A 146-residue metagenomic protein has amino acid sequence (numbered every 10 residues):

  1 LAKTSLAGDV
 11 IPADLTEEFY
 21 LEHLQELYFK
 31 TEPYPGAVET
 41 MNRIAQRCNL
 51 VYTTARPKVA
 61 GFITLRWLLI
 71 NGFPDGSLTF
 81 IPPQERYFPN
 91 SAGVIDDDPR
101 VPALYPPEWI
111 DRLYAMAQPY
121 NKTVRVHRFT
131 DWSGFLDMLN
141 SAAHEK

Functional and structural regions predicted by a protein language model:
L1-H23: A metal-dependent, Asp-based hydrolase signature
G8, A13, Q25-V51, K58-I63: Short, acidic loop-to-helix structural element flanking the phosphoryl-transfer center in phosphate-processing enzymes
P35-V38, N42, P99, A103 (+1 more regions): Amphipathic, non-transmembrane alpha-helical secondary structure
L50-V51, D75, D111-L113: Hydrophobic anchor at the start of a short beta-strand that flanks the dinucleotide cofactor-binding loop
A55-P106: Substrate-recognition "cap/lid" segment bordering the active-site pocket of phosphatases
L78-I81, H127-D137: Short acidic-hydrophobic, aromatic-tinged amphipathic segments that line or gate anion-handling sites
E85-F88, S133-E145: Short amphipathic alpha-helix with an adjacent loop that forms part of the alpha/beta core around
G93-W132: Acidic, Mg2+-coordinating phosphoryl-transfer loop and its flanking beta/alpha structural elements, shared across
